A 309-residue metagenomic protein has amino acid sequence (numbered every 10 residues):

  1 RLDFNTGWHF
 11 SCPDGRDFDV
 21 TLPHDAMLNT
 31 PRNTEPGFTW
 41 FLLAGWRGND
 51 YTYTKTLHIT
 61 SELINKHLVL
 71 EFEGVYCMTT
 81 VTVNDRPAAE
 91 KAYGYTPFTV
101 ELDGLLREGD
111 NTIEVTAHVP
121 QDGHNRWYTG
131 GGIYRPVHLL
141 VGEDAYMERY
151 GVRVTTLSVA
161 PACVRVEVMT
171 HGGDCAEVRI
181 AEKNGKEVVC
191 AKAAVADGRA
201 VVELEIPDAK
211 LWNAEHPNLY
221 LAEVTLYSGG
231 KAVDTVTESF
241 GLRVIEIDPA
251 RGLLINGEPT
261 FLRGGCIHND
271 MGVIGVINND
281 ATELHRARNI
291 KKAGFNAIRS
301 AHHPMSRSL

Functional and structural regions predicted by a protein language model:
L2, H9-P13, N29, G48-R149 (+2 more regions): Accessory beta-strand-rich segments of carbohydrate-active enzymes
P13, E90, C190-K192, T235 (+1 more regions): Residue-level detector of high-confidence beta-strand sites
D17, P87, A145-Y146, E187 (+3 more regions): Short, solvent-exposed loop/turn motifs
G45-Y51, I64-K66, I206, N218 (+2 more regions): Aromatic- and glycine-enriched glycan-recognition loops and surfaces that form the carbohydrate-binding subsites
T79-T82, A181, L226, L253: Short aromatic-centered micro-motifs
L106-D110, E167-D248: Extended acidic/polar, glycine-enriched regions that form or flank non-catalytic beta-rich accessory modules
D144-G172: Surface beta-strand/loop "capping" patches
G151-R153, A222-K292: N-terminal carbohydrate-binding accessory modules
